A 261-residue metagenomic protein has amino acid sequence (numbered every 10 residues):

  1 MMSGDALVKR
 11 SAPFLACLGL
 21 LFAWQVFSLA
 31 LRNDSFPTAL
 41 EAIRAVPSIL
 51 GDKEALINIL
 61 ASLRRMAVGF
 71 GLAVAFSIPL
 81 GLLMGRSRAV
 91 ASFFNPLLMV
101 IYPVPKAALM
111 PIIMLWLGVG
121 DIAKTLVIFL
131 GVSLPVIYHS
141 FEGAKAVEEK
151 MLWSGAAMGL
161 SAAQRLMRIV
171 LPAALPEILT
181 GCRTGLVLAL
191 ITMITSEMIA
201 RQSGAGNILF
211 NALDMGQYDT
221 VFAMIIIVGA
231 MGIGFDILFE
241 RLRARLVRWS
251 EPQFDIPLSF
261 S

Functional and structural regions predicted by a protein language model:
M2-G4, A30-L72: Periplasmic/extracellular loop-to-transmembrane helix junction in inner-membrane transport proteins
L15, G19-A23, L56, L60 (+5 more regions): Hydrophobic alpha-helical transmembrane segments of multipass integral membrane proteins, especially permease/channel
I57-R65, L115-V136, L179, T220-M224: Loop-to-helix entry region at the N-terminal start of transmembrane alpha-helices in multi-pass membrane transporters
P79-L115, Y138-E142, W153: Cytoplasmic-entry segments and transmembrane alpha-helices of multi-pass inner-membrane transporters
R88, K145, P176, T180 (+1 more regions): C-terminal transmembrane helix and the adjacent membrane-cytosol boundary/short C-terminal tail of inner/organellar
M114-L115, I191-V228, V247-P257: Glycine-rich helix-loop "coupling/hinge" segments at transmembrane-helix boundaries in multipass transporters
L126, L130, A162-S196, I227-V228 (+2 more regions): Transmembrane alpha-helices
H139, G143-T184, L209: Short cytoplasmic-facing helical segments at TM-TM junctions of multi-pass membrane proteins
